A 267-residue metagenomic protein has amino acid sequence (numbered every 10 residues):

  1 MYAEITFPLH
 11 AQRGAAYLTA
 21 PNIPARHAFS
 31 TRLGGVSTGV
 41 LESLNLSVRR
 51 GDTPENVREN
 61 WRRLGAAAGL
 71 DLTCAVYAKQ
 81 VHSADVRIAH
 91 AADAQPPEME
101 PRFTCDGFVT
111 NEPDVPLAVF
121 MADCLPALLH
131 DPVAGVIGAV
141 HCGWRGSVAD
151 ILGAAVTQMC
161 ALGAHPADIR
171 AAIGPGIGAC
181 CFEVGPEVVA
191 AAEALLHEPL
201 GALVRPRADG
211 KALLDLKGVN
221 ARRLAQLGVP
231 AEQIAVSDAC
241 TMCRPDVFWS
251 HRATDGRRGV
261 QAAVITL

Functional and structural regions predicted by a protein language model:
M1-L267: Active-site microenvironment for binding and transforming phosphate-containing groups
